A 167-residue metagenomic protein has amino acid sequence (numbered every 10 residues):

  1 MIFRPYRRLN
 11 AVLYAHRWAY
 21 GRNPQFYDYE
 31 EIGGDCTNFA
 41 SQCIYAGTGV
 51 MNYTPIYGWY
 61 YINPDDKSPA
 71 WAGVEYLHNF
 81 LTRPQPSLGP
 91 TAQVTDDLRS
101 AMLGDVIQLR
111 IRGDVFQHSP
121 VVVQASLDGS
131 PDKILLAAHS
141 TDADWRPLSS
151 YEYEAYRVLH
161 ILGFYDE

Functional and structural regions predicted by a protein language model:
M1-A72: N-terminal capping segments
I2-N10, Q93, D97, P147: Alpha-helix capping and helix-coil boundary motifs
R7, E30, Y61-I62, L77 (+2 more regions): Compositionally biased, intrinsically disordered low-complexity regions enriched in proline and serine
N10, A72-Y76, D144-S149: Secondary-structure junction/capping motif
Y20, I44-Y45, R112, A125 (+1 more regions): Residue-level marker of positions within ordered structural domains that often coincide with functionally constrained
G49, Y76, P90-L98, T141 (+2 more regions): Mature, Sec-exported extracytoplasmic domains of Gram-positive
Y61-L136: ...with weaker cross-activation on analogous glycine-rich loops/strands in unrelated enzymes
H118-E167: Glycine-rich, aromatic-bearing surface loops/beta-hairpins
